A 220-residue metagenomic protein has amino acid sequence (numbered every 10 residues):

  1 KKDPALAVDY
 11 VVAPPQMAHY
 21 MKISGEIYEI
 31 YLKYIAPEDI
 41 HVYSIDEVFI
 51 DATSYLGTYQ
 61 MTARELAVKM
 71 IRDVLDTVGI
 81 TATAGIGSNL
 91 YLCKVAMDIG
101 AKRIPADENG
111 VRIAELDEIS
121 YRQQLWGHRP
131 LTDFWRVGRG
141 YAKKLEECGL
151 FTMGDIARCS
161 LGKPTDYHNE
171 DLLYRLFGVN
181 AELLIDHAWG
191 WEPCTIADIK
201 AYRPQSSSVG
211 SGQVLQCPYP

Functional and structural regions predicted by a protein language model:
K1, A7, D133, Y141-P220: DNA-contacting surface of Y-family translesion DNA polymerases
K1-I45, F49, D186-A188: Residues that scaffold, gate, or flank divalent-cation-dependent active/transport sites
P15-I23, T62, L66, D133 (+2 more regions): Catalytic cores of large soluble enzymes that bind and process phosphate-bearing ligands
K33-I35, H41, E65, R72 (+2 more regions): Fungal eukaryote-biased detector of long internal structured cores
S44-A52, S88-C93, S160: Short, conserved phosphate-binding/catalytic loop or strand-edge motifs used in phosphoryl-/nucleotidyl-transfer
F49-I71, E146-G149: Catalytic palm subdomain of template-directed nucleic-acid polymerases, centered on the conserved carboxylate motif
T62, L66, M70-T132: Long, highly charged, low-complexity intrinsically disordered interaction regions that mediate electrostatic DNA/RNA
